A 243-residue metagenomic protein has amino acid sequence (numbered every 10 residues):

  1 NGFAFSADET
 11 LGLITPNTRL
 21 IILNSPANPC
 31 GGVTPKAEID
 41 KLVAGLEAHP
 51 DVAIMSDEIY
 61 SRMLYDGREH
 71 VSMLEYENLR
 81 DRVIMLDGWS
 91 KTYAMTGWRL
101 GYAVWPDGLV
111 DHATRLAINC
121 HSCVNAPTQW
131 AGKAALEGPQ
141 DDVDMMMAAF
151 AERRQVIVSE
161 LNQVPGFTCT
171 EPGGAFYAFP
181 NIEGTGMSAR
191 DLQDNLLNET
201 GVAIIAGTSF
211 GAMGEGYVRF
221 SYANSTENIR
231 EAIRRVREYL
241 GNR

Functional and structural regions predicted by a protein language model:
N1-R243: PLP-dependent class I/II
